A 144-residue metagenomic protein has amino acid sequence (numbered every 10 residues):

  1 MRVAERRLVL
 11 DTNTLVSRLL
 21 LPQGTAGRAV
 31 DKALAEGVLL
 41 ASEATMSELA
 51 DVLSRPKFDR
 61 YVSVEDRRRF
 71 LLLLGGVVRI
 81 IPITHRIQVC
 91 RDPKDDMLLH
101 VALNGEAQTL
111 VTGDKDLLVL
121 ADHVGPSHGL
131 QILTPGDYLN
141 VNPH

Functional and structural regions predicted by a protein language model:
M1-A41: Short, well-structured N-terminal submotif of metal-dependent ribonuclease cores
T12, E43, G113-K115: Short secondary-structure boundary segments
V16-R18, F58-R60, H85-R91: Short, flexible loop segments at the rims of nucleotide/cofactor-binding pockets, characterized by
R18-L19, V52, Y61, L120 (+1 more regions): Residues that scaffold the ATP/ADP-binding catalytic core of kinase and kinase-like folds
V30-L39, E43-H85: PIN-domain endoribonuclease scaffold, especially VapC-family toxins
G76-L110, K115, V119: Active-site neighborhoods of divalent-metal-dependent phosphate/nucleic-acid chemistry enzymes
G105, T109, K115-H144: Acidic, PIN/NYN-like endoribonuclease modules and their adjacent C-terminal/linker elements
